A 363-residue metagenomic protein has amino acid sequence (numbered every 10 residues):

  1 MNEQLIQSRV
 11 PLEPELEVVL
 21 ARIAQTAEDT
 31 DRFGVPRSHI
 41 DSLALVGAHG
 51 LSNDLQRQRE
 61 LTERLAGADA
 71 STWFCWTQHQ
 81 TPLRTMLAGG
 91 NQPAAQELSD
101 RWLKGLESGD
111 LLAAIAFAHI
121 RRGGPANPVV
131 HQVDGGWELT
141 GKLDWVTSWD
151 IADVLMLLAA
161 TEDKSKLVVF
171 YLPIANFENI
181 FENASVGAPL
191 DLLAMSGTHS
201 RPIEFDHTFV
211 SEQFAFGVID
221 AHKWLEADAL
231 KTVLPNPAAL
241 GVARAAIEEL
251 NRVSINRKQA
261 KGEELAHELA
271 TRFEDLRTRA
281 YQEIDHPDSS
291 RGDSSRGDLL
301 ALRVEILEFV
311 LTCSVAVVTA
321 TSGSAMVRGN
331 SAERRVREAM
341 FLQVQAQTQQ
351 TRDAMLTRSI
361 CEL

Functional and structural regions predicted by a protein language model:
M1-L55: A generic N-terminal leader/anchor concept
A24-D31, S52, E274-E308, V315-V327: C-terminal helix-coil-helix/basic helical segment that borders enzyme active sites and/or dimer interfaces and provides
F33-T147: Glycine-rich flavin
L55-R59, Q213-A221, S322: Acidic-glycine-rich active-site phosphate/pyrophosphate-binding loop
K142-E178: DPxDG-like acidic metal-binding loop motif
L190-E274: Glycine-rich beta->alpha junctions and the first turn(s) of the following alpha-helix
G241, H267-E274, L300, V304-L311 (+1 more regions): Generic structural signal for well-ordered, non-transmembrane alpha-helical segments in soluble/cytosolic regions
G323-L363: Glycine-rich phosphate/cofactor-binding loops in nucleotide/flavin-utilizing enzymes
